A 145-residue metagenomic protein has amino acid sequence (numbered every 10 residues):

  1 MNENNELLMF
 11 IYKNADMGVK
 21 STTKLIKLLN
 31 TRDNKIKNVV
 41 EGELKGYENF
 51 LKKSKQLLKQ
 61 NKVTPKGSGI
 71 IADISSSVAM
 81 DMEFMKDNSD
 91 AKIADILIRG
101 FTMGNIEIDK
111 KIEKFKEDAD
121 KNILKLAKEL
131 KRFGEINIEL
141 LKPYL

Functional and structural regions predicted by a protein language model:
M1-L145: Amphipathic alpha-helical hairpins
